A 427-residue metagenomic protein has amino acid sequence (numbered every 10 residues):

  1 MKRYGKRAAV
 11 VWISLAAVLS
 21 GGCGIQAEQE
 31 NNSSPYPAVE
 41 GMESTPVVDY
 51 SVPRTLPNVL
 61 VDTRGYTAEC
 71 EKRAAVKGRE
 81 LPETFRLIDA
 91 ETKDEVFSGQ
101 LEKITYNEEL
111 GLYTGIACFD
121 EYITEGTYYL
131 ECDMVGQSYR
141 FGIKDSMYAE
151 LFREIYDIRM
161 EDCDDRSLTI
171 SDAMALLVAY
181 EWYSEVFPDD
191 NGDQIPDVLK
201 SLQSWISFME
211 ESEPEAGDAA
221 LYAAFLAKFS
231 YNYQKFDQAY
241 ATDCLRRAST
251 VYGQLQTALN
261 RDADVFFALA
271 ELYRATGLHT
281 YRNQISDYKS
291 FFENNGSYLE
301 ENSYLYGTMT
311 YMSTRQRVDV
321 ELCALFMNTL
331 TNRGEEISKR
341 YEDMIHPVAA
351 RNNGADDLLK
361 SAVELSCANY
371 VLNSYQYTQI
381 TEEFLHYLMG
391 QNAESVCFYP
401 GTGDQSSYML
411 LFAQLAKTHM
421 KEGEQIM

Functional and structural regions predicted by a protein language model:
K2-V11: Bacterial N-terminal signal peptides that target proteins for export
W12-S20: Bacterial N-terminal signal peptides
S20-S34: Sec-dependent signal peptide cleavage junction
N32, V39-V47, P53-N58, A68 (+4 more regions): Glycan-recognition and catalytic cores of secretory/periplasmic carbohydrate-active enzymes
V59-L60, I116: Short structured motifs
L60-D62, K72-R79: Short edge beta-strand/loop segments characteristic of extracellular beta-sandwich folds
G65: Basic K/R-rich, polyanion-interacting modules in nucleoproteins and related proteins
T114-D120: Exposed aromatic-hydrophobic patches
